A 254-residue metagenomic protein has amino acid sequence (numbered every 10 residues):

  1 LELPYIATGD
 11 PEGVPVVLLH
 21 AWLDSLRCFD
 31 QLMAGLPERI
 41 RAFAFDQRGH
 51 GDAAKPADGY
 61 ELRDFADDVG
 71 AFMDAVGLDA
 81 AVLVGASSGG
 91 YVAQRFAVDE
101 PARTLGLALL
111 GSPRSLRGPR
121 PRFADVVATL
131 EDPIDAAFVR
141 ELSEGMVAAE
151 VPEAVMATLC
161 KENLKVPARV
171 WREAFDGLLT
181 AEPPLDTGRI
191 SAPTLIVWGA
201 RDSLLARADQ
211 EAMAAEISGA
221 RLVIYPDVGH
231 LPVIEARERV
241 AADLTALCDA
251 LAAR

Functional and structural regions predicted by a protein language model:
L1-L18, P37-R41, L78-D79, L105 (+2 more regions): Alpha/beta-hydrolase fold catalytic core
P4-D58: Conserved HGGG/HGGXW glycine-rich cap/lid loop of the alpha/beta-hydrolase fold
Q31-A34, F43-S88, A242: Active-site loop/oxyanion-hole signature of alpha/beta-hydrolase fold enzymes
Q94-D99, T104-I134: Flexible "cap/lid" loop of the alpha/beta hydrolase fold
R117-P121, D132-R189: Conserved alpha/beta-hydrolase catalytic His-Asp/Glu region
I190, I196-W198: Short beta-strand/loop motif that positions the catalytic acidic residue of the alpha/beta-hydrolase fold
R201-L205: Acidic catalytic loop of the alpha/beta-hydrolase fold
A220-R254: Catalytic active-site module of serine/aspartate enzymes centered on a nucleophile-bearing elbow/loop
